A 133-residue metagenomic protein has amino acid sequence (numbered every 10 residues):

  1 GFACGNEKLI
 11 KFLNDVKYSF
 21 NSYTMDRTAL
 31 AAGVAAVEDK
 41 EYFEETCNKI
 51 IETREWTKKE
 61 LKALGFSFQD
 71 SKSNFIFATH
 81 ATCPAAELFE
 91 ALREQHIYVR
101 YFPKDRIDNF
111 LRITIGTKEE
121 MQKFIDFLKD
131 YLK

Functional and structural regions predicted by a protein language model:
G1-L61, F66-Q69: PLP-dependent aminotransferase class I/II
C4, F77-T79, T114-G116: Short hydrophobic/aromatic beta-strand micro-patches that form the beta-sheet surface supporting nucleotide- or nucleic
K8, E41, C83-P84, E119: A generic structural signal for alpha-helix starts
F12, A32, T79, E87 (+1 more regions): Phosphate- and divalent-cation-binding pockets in alpha/beta enzyme and binding domains that engage nucleotide-derived
D26, N74, D105: Residue-level "edge-of-site" marker
A35, W56, E60-L64, E87-I97 (+1 more regions): Generic non-transmembrane alpha-helical segments
I50-I51, A63-Q95, L111: Conserved PLP-binding catalytic core of the aspartate aminotransferase-like
A91-Q95, R100, K104-K133: PLP-dependent enzyme catalytic core of the Aspartate aminotransferase-like
